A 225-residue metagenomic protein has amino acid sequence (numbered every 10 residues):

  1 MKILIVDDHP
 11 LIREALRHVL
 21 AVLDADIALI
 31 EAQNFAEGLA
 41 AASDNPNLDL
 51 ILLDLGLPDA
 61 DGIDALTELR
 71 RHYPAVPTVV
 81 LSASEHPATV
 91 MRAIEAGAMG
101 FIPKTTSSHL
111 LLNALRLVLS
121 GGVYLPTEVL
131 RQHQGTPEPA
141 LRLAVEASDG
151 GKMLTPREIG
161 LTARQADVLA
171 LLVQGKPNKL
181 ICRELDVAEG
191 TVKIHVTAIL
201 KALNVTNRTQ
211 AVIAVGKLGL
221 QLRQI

Functional and structural regions predicted by a protein language model:
D8, L81-E85, K104-T106: Conserved active-site segment of CheY-like receiver
Q33-L50: Acidic, metal-coordinating helix/loop segments flanking the phosphotransfer/catalytic sites of two-component signaling
D54-L55, S82: Active-site residues of response regulator receiver
P58: The feature encodes the CheY-like receiver
I63-A75: Short amphipathic alpha-helix used as the core "switch/output" element in two-component signaling
V90-I94, T105-P156: Short, flexible helix-to-coil linker/hinge segments that flank and couple to helix-turn-helix
G175-Q210: Recognition helix of helix-turn-helix DNA-binding domains
